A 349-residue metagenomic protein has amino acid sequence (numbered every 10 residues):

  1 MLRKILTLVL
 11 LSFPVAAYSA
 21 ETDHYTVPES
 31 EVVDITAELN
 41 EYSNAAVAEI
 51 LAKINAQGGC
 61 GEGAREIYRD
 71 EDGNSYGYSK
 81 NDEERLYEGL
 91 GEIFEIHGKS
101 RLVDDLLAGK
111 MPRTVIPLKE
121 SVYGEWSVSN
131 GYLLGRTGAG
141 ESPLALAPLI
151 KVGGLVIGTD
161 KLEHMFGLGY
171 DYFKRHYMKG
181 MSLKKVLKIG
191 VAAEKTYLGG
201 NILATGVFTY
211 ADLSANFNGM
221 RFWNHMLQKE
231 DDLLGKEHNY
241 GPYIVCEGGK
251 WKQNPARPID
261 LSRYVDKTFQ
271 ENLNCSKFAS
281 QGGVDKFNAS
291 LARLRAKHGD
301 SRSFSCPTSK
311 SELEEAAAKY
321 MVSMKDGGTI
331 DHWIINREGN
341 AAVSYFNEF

Functional and structural regions predicted by a protein language model:
K4-F13: Sec-dependent N-terminal signal peptides
Y18-K188, N201-L213, F217-F349: Intrinsically disordered, low-complexity, mixed-charge
A192-G199: Aromatic-anchored segments of alpha-helical transmembrane domains
